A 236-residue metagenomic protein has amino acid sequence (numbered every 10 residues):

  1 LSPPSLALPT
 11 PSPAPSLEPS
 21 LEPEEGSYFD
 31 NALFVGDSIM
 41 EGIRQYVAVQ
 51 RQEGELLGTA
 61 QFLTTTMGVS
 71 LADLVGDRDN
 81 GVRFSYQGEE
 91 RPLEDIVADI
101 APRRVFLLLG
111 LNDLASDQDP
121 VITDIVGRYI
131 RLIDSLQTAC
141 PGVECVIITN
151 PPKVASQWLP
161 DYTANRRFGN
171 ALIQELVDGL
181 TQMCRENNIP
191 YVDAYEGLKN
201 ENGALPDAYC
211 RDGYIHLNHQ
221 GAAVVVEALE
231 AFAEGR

Functional and structural regions predicted by a protein language model:
L1-V35, I39-Q45: N-terminal secretory targeting modules
P23-E24, R91-I100, Q137-A139, R236: Surface-exposed acidic, glycine-flexible loop patches that form ligand/cofactor-binding and adhesion interfaces
G26-D30, R83-R91, D119-G127, R167-Q174 (+1 more regions): Soluble non-cytosolic domains of exported or imported proteins
Y28-N31, I100-V105, C140-V146, N187-P190: Loop/turn elements at helix/coil->beta-strand transitions in domains of secreted/extracellular proteins
N31-D124: Conserved SGNH/GDSL esterase-like catalytic core that processes O-acyl groups on lipids and polysaccharides
L108-N112, S135-Q174: Active-site segments of SGNH/GDSL-like serine hydrolases that catalyze O-acetyl group transfer/hydrolysis on lipids
Y129-D134, V177: Generic structural signal for well-ordered alpha-helices, preferentially at hydrophobic/aromatic core positions
K153-R236: Catalytic His-Asp segment of secreted/periplasmic serine-dependent ester chemistry enzymes
